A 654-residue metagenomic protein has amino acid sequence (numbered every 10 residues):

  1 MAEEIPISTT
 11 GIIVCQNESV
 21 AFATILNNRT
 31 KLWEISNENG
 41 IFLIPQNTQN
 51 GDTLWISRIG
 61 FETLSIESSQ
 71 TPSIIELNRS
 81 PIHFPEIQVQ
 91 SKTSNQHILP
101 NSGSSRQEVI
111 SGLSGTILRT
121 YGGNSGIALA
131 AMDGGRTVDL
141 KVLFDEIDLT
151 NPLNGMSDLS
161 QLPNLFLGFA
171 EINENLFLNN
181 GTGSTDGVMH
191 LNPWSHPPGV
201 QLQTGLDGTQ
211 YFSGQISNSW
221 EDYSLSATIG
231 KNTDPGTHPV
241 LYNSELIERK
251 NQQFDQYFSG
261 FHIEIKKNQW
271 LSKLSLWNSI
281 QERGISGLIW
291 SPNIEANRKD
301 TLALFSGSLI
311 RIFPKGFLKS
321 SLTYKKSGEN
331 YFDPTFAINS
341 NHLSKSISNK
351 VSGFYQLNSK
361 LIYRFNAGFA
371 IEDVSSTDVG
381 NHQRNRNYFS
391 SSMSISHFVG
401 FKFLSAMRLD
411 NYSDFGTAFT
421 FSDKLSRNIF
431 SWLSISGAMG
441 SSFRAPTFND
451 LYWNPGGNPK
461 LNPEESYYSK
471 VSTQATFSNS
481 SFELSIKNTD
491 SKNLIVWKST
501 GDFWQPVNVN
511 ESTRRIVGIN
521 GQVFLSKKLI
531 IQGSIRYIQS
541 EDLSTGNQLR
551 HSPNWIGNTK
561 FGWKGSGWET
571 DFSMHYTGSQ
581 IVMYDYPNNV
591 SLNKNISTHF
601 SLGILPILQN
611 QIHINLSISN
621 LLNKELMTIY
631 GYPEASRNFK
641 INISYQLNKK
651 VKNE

Functional and structural regions predicted by a protein language model:
C15, T24-N28, S57-F61, S69-E108 (+1 more regions): Short, acidic, small-residue-rich periplasmic hinge/interaction motif at the N-terminus of Gram-negative outer-membrane
L43-P45, I147-E174: Short acidic/polar hinge/loop motifs at secondary-structure boundaries that mediate gating or recognition
I75, Q161-Q201: A beta-strand signature from Gram-negative outer-membrane beta-barrel systems, especially the internal plug domain
Q107-N151: Extracytoplasmic beta-strand/coil segments of soluble accessory domains associated with Gram-negative outer-membrane
L140, H196-Q201, S291-S308, I312 (+6 more regions): Outer-membrane beta-barrel signature, preferentially recognizing the C-terminal barrel domain of Gram-negative
D234-V240, L246-F258, Q269-S348, E625: Flexible loop and strand-edge segments within Gram-negative outer membrane beta-barrel domains
T237-V240, D490-K492, I531, Y576-M583 (+1 more regions): C-terminal beta-signal and adjacent terminal beta-strands/loops of Gram-negative outer-membrane beta-barrel proteins
N488-D490, N508-I581: Gram-negative outer-membrane beta-barrel transporters
